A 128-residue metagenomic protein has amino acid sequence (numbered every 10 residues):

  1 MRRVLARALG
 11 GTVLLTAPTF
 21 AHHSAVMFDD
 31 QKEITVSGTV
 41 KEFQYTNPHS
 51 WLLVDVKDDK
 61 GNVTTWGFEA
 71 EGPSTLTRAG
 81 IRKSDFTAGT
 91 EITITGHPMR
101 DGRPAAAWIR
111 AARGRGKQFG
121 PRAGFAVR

Functional and structural regions predicted by a protein language model:
R7-T19: Bacterial N-terminal signal peptides
T19-I34: Short boundary/loop segments of OB/S1/cold-shock single-stranded nucleic-acid-binding domains
G38-V40: Conserved hydrophobic positions within beta-strands
T46-V56: Short aromatic-glycine-enriched beta-strand elements
D59-E71: A short macromolecule-binding patch
A70-R78: Short, structured beta-strand/loop micro-motifs enriched in basic residues and often containing a Trp
R78-I94: Short nucleic-acid-contacting surface segments enriched for D/E, G, S/T with interspersed K/R
M99-G124: OB-fold/S1-family single-stranded nucleic acid-binding modules
